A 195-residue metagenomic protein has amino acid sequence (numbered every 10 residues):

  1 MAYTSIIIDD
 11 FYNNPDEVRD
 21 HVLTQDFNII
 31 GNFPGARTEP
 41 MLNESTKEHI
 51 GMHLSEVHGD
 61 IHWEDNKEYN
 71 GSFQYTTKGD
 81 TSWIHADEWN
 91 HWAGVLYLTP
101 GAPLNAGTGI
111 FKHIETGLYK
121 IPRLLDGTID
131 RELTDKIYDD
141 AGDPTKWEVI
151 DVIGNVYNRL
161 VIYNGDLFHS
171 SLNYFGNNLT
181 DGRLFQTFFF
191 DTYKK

Functional and structural regions predicted by a protein language model:
M1-I84, G107-T108, I114: Non-heme Fe(II)/2-oxoglutarate
K78-K195: Catalytic core of non-heme Fe(II) oxygenases with the double-stranded beta-helix
